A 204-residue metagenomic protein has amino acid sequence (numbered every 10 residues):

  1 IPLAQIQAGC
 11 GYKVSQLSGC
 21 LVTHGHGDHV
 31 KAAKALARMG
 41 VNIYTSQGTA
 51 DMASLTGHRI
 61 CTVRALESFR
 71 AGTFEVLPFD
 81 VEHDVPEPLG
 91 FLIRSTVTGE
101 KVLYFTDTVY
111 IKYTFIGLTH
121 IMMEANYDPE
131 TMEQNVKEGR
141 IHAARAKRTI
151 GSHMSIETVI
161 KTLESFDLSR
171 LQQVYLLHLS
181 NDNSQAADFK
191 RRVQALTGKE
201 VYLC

Functional and structural regions predicted by a protein language model:
I1, T23, T106, M123-A125 (+1 more regions): Active-site flanking residues adjacent to catalytic metal/cofactor-binding acidic residues
I1-Y12, R64-H120, E130: Core dinuclear metal-dependent hydrolase active-site scaffold
P2-G48: Active-site metal-binding motif and surrounding structural segment of the metallo-beta-lactamase
H26-V30, D51-M52, V85-P86, I111-Y113 (+2 more regions): Active-site environment of divalent metal-dependent phosphoester hydrolases
K31-G40, L55, S184-R191: Metal-dependent catalytic neighborhoods of phosphoester/phosphodiester hydrolases
V41, T56-A65, T73-V76, L118-M123 (+1 more regions): Active-site regions of enzymes building and remodeling cell-envelope glycoconjugates
S46, V63, F105, M123-E124 (+1 more regions): Generic beta-sheet signal
I116-C204: Cap/insert and terminal regions of metallo-dependent hydrolase folds
